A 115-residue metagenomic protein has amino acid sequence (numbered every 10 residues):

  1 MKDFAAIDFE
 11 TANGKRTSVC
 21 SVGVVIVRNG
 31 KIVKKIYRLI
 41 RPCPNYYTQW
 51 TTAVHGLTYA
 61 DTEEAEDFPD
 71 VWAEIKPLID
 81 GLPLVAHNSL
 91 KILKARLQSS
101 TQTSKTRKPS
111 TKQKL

Functional and structural regions predicted by a protein language model:
K2-K108: Conserved non-catalytic scaffold segment of RNase H-like nuclease domains
S110-L115: Short, flexible loop segments at boundaries between secondary-structure elements
